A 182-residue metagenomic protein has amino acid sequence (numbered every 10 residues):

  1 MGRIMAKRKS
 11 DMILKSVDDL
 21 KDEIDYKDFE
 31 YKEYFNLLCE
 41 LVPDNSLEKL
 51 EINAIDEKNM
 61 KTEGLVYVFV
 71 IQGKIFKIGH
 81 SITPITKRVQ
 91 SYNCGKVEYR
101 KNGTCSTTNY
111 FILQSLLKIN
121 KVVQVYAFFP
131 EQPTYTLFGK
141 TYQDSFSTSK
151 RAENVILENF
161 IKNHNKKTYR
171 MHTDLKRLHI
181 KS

Functional and structural regions predicted by a protein language model:
M1-G64, I71-F76, S81-S182: Boundary/linker segments flanking structured domains
